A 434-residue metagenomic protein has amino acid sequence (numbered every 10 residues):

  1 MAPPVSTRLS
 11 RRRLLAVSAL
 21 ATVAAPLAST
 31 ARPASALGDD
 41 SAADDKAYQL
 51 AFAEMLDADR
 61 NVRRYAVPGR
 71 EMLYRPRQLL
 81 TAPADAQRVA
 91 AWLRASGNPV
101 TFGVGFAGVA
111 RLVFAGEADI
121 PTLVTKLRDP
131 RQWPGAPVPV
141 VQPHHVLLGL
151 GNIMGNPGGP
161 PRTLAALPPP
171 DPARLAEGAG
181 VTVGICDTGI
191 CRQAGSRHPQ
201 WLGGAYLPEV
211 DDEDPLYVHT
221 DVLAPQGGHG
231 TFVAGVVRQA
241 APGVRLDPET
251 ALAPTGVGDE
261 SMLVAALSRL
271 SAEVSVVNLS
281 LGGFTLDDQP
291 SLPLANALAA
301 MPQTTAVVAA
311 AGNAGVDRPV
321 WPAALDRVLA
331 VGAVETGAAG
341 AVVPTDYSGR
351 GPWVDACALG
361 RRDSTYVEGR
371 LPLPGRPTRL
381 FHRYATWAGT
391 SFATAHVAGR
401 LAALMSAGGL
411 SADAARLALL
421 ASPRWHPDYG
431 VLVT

Functional and structural regions predicted by a protein language model:
M1-S10, L20-P26, A34-S35: N-terminal secretory signal peptides
F102, F106-F114, A118-T182, T188 (+2 more regions): Protease zymogen maturation seam
G159-V244, A265-A272, V276-S280, L371 (+2 more regions): Active-site core segment of subtilase-fold serine proteases
L175-E177, G235-Q239, V257-N278, D288-A306 (+2 more regions): Mature extracellular/periplasmic domains of secretome proteins
D187, V320-S406: Extracellular S/T/G-rich loop segment that most often corresponds to the catalytic His/Ser-adjacent loop
V237-V257, S411-P423: Short helix-loop-beta-strand segments that form the rim/entrance of peptidase-like active sites
E273-G282, P290-P293, S406-T434: C-terminal subdomain of the subtilisin-like protease fold in secreted/lumenal serine endopeptidases
